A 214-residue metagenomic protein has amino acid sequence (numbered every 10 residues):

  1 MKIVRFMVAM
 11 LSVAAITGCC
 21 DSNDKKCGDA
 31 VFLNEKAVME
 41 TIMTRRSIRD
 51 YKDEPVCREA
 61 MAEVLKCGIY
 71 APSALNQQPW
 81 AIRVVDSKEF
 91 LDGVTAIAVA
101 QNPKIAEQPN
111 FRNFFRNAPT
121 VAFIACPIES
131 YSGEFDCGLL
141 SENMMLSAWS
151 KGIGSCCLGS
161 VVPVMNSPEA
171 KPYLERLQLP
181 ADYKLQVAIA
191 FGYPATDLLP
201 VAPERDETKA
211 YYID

Functional and structural regions predicted by a protein language model:
K2-A9: Sec-dependent signal peptide recognition, specifically the positively charged N-region followed immediately by
F6, I16-D214: Acidic, surface-exposed loops and disordered segments
L11-A14: Repetitive helical segments and hydrophobic/amphipathic motifs
